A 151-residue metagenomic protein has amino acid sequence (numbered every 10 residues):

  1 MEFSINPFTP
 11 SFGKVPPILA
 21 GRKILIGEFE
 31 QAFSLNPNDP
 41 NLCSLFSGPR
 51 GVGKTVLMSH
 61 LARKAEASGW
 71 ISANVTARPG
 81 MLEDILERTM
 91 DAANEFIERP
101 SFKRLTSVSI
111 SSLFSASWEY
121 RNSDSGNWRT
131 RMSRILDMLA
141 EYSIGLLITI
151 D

Functional and structural regions predicted by a protein language model:
M1-L42, D91, G145: A short, basic N-terminal segment
N38-I150: P-loop NTPase nucleotide-binding core
